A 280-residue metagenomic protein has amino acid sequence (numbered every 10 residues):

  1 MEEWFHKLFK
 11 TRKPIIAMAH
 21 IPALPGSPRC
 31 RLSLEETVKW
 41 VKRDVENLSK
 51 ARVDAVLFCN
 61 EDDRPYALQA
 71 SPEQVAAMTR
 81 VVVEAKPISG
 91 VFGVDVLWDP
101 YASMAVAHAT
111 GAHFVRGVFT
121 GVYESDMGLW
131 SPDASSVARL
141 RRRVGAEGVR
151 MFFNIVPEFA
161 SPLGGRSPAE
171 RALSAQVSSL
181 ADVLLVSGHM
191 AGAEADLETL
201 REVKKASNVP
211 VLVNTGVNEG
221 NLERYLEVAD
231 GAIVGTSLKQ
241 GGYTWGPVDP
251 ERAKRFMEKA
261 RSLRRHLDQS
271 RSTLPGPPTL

Functional and structural regions predicted by a protein language model:
F5-S33, V144-F159, L197: N-terminal small/glycine-rich loop or linker at the start of catalytic domains across soluble metabolic enzymes
T11, A67-V94, P132-F153, A195-N218 (+1 more regions): Alpha-helix-loop-beta-strand connector modules within alpha/beta enzyme cores
I15, A23, V38-F119, P277: Active-site beta->alpha loop and helix N-cap motifs at the rims of alpha/beta catalytic domains
I15-A19, V56-F58, F92-V96, V115-G117 (+4 more regions): Hydrophobic faces of well-ordered beta-strands that scaffold small-molecule active sites in alpha/beta enzyme cores
V53-A77, V122-M127, A181-E194, G241-Y243: Glycine-rich, proline-tolerant flexible connector loops at the mouths of alpha/beta enzymes
D99-A112, R171, A206, V213 (+1 more regions): Catalytic cores of alpha/beta
A102, H108-D182: Conserved anion-binding
R139-G145, F159, N218-E223, E227-L280: Alpha/beta catalytic cores of nucleotide-metabolism and tRNA/nucleoside-modifying enzymes
